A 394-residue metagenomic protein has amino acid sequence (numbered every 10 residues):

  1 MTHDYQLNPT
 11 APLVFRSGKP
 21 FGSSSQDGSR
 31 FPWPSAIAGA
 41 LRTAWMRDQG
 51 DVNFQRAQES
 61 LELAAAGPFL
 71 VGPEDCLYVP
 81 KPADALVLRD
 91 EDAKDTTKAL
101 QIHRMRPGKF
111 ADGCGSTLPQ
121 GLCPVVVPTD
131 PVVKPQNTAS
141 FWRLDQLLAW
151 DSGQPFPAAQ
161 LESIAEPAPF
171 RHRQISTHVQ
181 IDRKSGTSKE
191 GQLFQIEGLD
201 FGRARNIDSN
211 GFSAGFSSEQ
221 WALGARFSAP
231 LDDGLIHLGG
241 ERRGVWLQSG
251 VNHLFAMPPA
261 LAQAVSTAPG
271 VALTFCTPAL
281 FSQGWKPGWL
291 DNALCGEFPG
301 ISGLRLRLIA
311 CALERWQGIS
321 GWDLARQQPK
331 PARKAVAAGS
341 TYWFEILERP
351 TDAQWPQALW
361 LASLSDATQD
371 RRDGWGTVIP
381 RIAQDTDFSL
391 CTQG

Functional and structural regions predicted by a protein language model:
M1-G394: Conserved active-site/ligand-binding neighborhood in enzyme cores
